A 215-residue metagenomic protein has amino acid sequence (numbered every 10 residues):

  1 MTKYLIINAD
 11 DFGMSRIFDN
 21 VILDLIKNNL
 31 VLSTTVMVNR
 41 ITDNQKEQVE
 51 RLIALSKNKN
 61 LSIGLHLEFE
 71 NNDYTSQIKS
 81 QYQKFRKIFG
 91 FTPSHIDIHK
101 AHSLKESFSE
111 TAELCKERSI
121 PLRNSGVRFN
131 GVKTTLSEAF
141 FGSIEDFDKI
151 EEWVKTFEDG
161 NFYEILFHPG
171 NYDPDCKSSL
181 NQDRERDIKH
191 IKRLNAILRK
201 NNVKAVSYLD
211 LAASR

Functional and structural regions predicted by a protein language model:
M1-I6, S15-L61, L65-E68, D73-H95 (+1 more regions): Terminal accessory/targeting
D11: His/Cys-centered metal/cofactor-coordination and adjacent catalytic loops
K100: Active-site histidine-anchored catalytic micro-motif
